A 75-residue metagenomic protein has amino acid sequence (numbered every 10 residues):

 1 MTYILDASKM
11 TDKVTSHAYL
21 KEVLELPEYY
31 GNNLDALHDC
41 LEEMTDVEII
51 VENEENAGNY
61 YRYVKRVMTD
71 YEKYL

Functional and structural regions predicted by a protein language model:
M1-L75: Positively charged, polar, low-complexity stretches
